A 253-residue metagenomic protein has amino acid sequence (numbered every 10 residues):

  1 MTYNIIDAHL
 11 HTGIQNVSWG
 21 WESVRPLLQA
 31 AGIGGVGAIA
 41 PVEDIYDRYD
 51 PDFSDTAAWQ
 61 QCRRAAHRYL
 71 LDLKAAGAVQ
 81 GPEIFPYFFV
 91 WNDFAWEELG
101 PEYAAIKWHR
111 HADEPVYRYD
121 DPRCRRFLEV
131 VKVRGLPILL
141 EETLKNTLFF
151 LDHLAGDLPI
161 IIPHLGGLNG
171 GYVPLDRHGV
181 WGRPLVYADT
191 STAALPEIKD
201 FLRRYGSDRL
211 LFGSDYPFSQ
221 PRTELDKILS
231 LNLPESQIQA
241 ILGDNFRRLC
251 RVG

Functional and structural regions predicted by a protein language model:
M1-A8, T12, N16-V36, R209 (+1 more regions): Mid-to-C-terminal alpha-helical segments outside catalytic/metal-binding sites
I5-L10, V36-A38, I84-F88, A104-W108 (+4 more regions): Hydrophobic faces of well-ordered beta-strands that scaffold small-molecule active sites in alpha/beta enzyme cores
A8-L10, S23-S54, A58, P82-W91 (+1 more regions): Divalent metal-dependent hydrolysis catalytic cores, especially in the metallo-beta-lactamase
H9, L28, L70, K74 (+7 more regions): Conserved, mostly hydrophobic/aromatic
H9-G13, P41-E43, F89-D93, H109-H111 (+4 more regions): Active-site beta-loop-alpha junctions enriched in small/polar residues
W21-L28, H67-K74, W96-E97, C124 (+4 more regions): Generic structural signal for well-ordered alpha-helices, preferentially at hydrophobic/aromatic core positions
F53-L139: Active-site gating/metal-coordination segments in enzymes
R118-L211: Catalytic pocket-lining loop regions of alpha/beta-barrel enzymes, especially the amidohydrolase/enolase/GH5 lineages
